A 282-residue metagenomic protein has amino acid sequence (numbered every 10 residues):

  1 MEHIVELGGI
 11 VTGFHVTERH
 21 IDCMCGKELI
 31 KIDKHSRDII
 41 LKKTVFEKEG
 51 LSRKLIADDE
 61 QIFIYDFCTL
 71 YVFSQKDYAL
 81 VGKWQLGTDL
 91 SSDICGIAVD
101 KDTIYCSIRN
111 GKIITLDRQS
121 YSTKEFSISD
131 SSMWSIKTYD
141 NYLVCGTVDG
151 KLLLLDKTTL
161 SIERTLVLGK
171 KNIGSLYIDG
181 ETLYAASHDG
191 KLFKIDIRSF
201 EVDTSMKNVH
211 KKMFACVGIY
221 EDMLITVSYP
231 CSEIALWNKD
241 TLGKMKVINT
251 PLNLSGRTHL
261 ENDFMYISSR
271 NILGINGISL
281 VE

Functional and structural regions predicted by a protein language model:
E2, I40-L41, A79-G82, T123-K124 (+3 more regions): A structural motif specific to WD40 beta-propellers
I4-G8, K43-K48, W84-D89, F126-S129 (+3 more regions): Surface loop/turn motifs at the tips and blade-to-blade linkers of beta-strand repeat domains
G8-V16, E49-D59, S91-V99, S131-T138 (+3 more regions): Repeated scaffold domains used in trafficking and secretory/extracellular systems, primarily beta-propellers
I21-M24, F63-Y65, Y105-S107, V144-G146 (+3 more regions): Conserved beta-strand element within WD40/beta-propeller blades
K27-E28, C68-T69, N110-K112, D149-K151 (+3 more regions): Short coil/turn segments within WD40 beta-propeller repeats
D33-R37, S74-Y78, D117-Y121, D156-L160 (+3 more regions): Short loop/turn segments that connect beta-strands within beta-propeller blades
G146-L153, L160-Y220, L224: Eukaryotic tandem repeat interaction scaffolds
L254-E282: Blade-level signature of beta-propeller repeat domains, shared across WD40, Kelch, NHL, RCC1 and BNR/Asp-box propellers
